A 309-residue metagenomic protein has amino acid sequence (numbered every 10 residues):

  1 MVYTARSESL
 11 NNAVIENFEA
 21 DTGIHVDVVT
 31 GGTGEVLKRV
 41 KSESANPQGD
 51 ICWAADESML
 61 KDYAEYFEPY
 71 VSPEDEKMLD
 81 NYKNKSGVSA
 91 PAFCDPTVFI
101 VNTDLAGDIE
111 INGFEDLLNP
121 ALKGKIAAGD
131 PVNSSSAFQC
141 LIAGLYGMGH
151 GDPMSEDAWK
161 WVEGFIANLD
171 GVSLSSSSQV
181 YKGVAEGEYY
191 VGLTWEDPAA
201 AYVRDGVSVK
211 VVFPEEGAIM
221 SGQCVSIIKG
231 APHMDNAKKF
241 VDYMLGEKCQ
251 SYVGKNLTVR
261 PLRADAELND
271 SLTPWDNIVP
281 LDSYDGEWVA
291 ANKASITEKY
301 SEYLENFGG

Functional and structural regions predicted by a protein language model:
Y3-H25: Short, polar/charged alpha-helical segment
T4-N11, T33-E35, P47-E188: Extracytoplasmic ligand-binding site segments that recognize negatively charged/polar headgroups
V40, G183-A185, I227: Hydrophobic residues within well-ordered alpha-helices
S58-Y63, A185, Y190-S208: A ligand-binding cleft/hinge motif common to bilobed small-molecule-binding domains
D95, V162-I166, S173, D205-K229 (+1 more regions): Periplasmic-binding protein-like
A218-I219, Q223, I228-Y284: Mature extracytoplasmic/periplasmic domains
D270-G309: Extracellular/periplasmic bilobal clamshell ligand-binding domains
